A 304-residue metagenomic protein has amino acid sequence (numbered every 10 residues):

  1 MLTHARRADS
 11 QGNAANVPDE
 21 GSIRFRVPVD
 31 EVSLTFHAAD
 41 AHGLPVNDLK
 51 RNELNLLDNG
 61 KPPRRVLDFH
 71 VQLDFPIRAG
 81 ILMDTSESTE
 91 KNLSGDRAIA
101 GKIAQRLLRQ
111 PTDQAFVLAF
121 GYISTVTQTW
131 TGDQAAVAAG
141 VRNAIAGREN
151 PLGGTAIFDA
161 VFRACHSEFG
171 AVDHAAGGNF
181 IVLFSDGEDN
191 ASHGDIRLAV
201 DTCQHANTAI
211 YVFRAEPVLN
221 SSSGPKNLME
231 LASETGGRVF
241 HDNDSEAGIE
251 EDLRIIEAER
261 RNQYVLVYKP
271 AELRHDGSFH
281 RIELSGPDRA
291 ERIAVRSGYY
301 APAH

Functional and structural regions predicted by a protein language model:
L2-H304: Scaffold/interface architecture of coatomer-like assemblies
